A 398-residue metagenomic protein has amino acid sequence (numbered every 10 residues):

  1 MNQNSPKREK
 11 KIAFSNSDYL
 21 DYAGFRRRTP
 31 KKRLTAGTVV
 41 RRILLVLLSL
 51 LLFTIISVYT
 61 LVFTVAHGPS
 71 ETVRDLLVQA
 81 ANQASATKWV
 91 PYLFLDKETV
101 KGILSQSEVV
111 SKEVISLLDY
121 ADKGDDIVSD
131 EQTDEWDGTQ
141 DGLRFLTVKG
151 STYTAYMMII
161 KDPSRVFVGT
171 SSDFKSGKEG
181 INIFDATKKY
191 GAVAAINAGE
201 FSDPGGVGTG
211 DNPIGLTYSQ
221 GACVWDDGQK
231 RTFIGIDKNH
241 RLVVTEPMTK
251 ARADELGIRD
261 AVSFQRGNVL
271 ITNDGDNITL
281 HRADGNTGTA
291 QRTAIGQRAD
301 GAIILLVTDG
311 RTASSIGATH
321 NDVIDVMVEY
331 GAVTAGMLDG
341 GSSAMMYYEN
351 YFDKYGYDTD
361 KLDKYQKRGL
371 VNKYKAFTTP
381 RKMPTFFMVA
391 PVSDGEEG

Functional and structural regions predicted by a protein language model:
N2, I12-D227: Zymogen propeptides
Y153-A155, K189-G191, Q229-R231, Q265 (+2 more regions): Extracytoplasmic
I160-S164, G235-R241, N273-D274, Q297-G301 (+2 more regions): Short acidic-glycine loop/turn motifs at beta-strand connectors
V166, A192-A194, A198, I214-G215 (+7 more regions): Structural motif
S172-G177, T249-R252, T308-T312: Short, solvent-exposed aromatic-acidic interface loops
F201-D284: Active-site-adjacent helix-turn-beta-strand microarchitecture at beta-sheet edges that either contains or buttresses
G208-G228, L280-V333, S343-G398: Conserved, well-ordered active-site substructure
